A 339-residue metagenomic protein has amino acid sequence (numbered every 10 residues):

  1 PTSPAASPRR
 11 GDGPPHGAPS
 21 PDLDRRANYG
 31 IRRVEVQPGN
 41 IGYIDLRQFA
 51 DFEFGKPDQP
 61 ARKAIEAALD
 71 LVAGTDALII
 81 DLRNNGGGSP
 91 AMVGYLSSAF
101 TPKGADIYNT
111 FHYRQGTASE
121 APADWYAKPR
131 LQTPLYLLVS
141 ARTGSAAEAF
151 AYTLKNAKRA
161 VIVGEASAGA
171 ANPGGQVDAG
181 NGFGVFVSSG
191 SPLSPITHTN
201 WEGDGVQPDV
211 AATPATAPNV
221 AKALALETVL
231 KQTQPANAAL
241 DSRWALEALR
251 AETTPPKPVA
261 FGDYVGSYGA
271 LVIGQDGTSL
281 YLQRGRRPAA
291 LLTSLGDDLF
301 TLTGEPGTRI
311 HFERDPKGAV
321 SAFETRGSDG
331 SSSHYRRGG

Functional and structural regions predicted by a protein language model:
P1-I41, D241: Extended, small/polar residue-biased N-terminal targeting/export presequences and adjacent propeptide/linker tracts
N28, R32-R62: STAS-typified acidic loop motif
I44, I80, L135, L154 (+1 more regions): Terminal peptide-recognition signature
I44-D45, G74-G86: Short acidic catalytic loops
F54-D76: A short, well-ordered alpha-helical element
G87-L138, R142, N172-D178, S189-P195 (+2 more regions): Gly/Ser/Thr-rich loop/hinge elements
T199-E202, V206-A245: Low-complexity, Gly/Ser/Thr/Pro-rich intrinsically disordered linker/tail segments
Q234-G339: Peripheral terminal and inter-domain segments
